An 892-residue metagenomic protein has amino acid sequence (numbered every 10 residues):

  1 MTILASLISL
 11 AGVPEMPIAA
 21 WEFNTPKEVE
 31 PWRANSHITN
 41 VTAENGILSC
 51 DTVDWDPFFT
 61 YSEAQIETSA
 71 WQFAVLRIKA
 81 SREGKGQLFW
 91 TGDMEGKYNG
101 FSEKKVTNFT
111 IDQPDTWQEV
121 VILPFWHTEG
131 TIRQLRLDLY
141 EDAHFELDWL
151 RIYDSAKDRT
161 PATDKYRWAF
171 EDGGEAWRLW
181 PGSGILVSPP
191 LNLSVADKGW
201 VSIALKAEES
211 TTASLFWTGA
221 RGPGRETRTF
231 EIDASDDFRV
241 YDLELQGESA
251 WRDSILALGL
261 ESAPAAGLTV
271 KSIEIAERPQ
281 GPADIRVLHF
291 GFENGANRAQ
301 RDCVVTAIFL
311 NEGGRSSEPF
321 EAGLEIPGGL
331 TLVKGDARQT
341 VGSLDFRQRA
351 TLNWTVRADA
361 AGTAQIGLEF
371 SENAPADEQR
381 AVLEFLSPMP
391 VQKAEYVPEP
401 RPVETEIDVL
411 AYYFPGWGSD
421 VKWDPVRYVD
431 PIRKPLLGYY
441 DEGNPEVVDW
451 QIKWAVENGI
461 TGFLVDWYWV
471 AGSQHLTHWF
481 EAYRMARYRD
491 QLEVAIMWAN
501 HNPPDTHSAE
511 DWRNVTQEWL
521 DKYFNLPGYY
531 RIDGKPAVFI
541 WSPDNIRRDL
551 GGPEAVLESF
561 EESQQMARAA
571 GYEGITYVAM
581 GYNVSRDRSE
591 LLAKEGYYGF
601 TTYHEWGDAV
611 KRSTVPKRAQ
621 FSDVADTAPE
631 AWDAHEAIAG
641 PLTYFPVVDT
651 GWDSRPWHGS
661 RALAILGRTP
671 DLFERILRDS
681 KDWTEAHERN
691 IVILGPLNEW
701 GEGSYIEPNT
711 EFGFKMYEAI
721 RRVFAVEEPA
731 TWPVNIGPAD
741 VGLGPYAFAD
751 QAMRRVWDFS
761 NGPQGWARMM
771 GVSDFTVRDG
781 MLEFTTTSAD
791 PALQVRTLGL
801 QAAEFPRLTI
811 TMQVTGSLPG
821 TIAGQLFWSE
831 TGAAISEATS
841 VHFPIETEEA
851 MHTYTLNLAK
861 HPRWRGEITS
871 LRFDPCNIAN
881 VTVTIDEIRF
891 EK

Functional and structural regions predicted by a protein language model:
L10-S36, Y153-W177, V409, P733-V772: Extracellular carbohydrate-recognition regions
L48-T131, E141-E146, W177-S254, P264-T269 (+4 more regions): Extracellular ligand-binding interfaces
Y140-E171, A263-E293, A381-L383, S387-P390 (+3 more regions): Extracellular polysaccharide-targeting segments
A299-R315: Short beta-strand elements of extracellular/lumenal beta-sandwich folds
I326-T331: Short, solvent-exposed loop/linker segments at beta-strand-coil boundaries, enriched for Pro/Gly and Ser/Thr
V333-A360: Intrinsically disordered, low-complexity Pro/Gly/Ser/Thr-rich segments with frequent PxxP/GP/PP motifs and embedded
A358-P390: Terminal connector regions
R380-Q751: Glycan-processing catalytic domains of CAZymes
